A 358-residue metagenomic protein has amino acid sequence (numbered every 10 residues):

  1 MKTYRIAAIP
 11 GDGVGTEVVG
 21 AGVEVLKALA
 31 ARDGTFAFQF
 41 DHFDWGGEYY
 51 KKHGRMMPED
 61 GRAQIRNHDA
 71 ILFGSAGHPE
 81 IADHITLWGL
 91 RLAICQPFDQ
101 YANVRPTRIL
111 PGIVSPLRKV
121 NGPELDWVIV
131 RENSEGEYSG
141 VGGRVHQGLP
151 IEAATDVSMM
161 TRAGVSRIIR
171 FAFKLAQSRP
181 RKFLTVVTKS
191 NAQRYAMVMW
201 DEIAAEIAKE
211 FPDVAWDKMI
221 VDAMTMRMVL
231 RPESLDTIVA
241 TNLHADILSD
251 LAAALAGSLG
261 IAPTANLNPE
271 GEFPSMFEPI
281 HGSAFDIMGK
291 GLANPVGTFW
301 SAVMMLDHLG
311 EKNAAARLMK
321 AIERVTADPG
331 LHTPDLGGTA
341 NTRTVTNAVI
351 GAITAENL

Functional and structural regions predicted by a protein language model:
R5-V14, L72-G77, L184-S190, W300-D307: Short glycine-rich or small-residue beta-strand-to-loop segments that form or flank ligand, phosphate, metal/Fe-S
A7-E24, A28-L29, D33, L149-V221: Glycine-rich phosphate/diphosphate-binding loop of Rossmann-like nucleotide-binding domains
D12-G15, D69, V130, A172 (+5 more regions): Buried hydrophobic positions in well-ordered alpha/beta secondary-structure cores of metabolic enzymes
G22, L26, A204, T298-L306 (+1 more regions): Buried hydrophobic packing segments
T35-P58, M228: N-terminal beta-loop-helix "entrance" segment that forms/cooperates in small-molecule cofactor or anionic ligand
G47, V104, R227-G330: Glycine-rich phosphate/nucleotide-binding loop
Y50-T155, L243-A245: N-terminal glycine-rich phosphate/adenylate-binding segment common to multiple enzyme folds
G140-V186, S190-R194, K312, R317 (+1 more regions): Glycine-rich phosphate/pyrophosphate-binding loop and the adjoining helix
